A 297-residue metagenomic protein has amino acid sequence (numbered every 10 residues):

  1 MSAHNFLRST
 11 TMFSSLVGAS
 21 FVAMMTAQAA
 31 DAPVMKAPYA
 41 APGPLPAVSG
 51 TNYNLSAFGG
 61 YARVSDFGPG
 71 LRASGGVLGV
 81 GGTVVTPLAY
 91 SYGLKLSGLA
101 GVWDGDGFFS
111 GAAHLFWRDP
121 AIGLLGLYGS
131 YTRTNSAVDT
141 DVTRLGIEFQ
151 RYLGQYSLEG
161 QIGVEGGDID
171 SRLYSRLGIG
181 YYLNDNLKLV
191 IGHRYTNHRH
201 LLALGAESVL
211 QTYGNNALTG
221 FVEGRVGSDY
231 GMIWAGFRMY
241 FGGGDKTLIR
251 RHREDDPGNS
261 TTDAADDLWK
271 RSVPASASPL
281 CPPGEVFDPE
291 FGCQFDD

Functional and structural regions predicted by a protein language model:
S2-Q28: Gram-negative bacterial Sec-dependent N-terminal signal peptides
A30-V102, V273-P274, D297: Short glycine/proline- and aromatic-enriched beta-strand/turn motifs that initiate or cap beta-hairpins
D31-Y39, A57-G60, Q211-D297: Flexible, glycine-rich linker and terminal segments associated with outer-membrane beta-barrel/transport systems
T51, Y156, G284-E285: Short glycine-aromatic motifs
L55-S65, Y92-W103, G123-N135, Y156-G166 (+3 more regions): Transmembrane beta-strand segments that form the barrel wall of outer-membrane beta-barrel proteins
G70-G76, W103-G107, A137-V142, G167-S171 (+2 more regions): Replace "Gram-negative outer membrane beta-barrel proteins" with "bacterial and organellar outer membrane beta-barrel
G76-A89, F109-A121, T143-G154, L158 (+5 more regions): Feature captures outer-membrane beta-barrel proteins of Gram-negative bacteria and organelles
G126-L145, R151: Extracellular-facing segments of soluble proteins and assemblies that are Gly/Ser/Thr-biased and enriched in aromatics
